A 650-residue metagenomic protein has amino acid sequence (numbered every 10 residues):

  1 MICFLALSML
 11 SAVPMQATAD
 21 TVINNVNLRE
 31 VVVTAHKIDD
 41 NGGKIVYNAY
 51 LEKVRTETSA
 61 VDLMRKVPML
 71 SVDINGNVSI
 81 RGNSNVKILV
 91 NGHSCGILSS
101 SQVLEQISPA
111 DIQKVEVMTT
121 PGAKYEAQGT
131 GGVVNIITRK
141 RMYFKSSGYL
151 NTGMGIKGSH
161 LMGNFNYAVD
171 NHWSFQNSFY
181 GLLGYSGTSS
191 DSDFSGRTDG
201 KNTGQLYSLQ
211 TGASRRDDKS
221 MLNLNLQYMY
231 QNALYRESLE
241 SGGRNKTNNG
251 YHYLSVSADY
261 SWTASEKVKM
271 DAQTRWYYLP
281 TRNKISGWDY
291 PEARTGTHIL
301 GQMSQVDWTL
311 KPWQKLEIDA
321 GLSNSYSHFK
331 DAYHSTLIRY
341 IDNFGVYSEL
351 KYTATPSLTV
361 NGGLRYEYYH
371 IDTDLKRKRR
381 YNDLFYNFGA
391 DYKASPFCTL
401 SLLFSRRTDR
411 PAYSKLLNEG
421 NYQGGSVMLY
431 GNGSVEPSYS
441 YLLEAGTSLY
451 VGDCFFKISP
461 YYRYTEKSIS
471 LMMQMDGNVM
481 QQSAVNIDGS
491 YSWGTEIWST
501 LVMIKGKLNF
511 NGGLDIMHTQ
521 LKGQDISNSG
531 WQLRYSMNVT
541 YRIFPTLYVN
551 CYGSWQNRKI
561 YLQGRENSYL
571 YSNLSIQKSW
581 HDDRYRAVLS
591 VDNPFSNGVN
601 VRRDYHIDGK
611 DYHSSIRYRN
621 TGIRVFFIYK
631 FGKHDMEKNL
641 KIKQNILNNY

Functional and structural regions predicted by a protein language model:
T18-K53, D73-N75, R81-N85, V117-T120: Short, acidic, small-residue-rich periplasmic hinge/interaction motif at the N-terminus of Gram-negative outer-membrane
E30, A60-L63, Q102-V103, E116-V117 (+1 more regions): N-terminal periplasmic accessory domains that precede and gate Gram-negative outer-membrane beta-barrel machines
A60, K66, H93-T119, G163: Short acidic/polar hinge/loop motifs at secondary-structure boundaries that mediate gating or recognition
A127-V134, M142-T188, T203-Y207: Outer-membrane beta-barrel translocator/receptor signature
T152-I156, G181-Y185, D217, Y228-L234 (+15 more regions): Transmembrane beta-strands of outer-membrane beta-barrel pores
L183-M270, R275-G301, R339, G420-Q423 (+1 more regions): Flexible loop and strand-edge segments within Gram-negative outer membrane beta-barrel domains
T297, K378-R379, K393-Y464, M480-W493 (+2 more regions): Outer-membrane beta-barrel signature, preferentially recognizing the C-terminal barrel domain of Gram-negative
Y462-Y464, V485-Q556: Gram-negative outer-membrane beta-barrel transporters
